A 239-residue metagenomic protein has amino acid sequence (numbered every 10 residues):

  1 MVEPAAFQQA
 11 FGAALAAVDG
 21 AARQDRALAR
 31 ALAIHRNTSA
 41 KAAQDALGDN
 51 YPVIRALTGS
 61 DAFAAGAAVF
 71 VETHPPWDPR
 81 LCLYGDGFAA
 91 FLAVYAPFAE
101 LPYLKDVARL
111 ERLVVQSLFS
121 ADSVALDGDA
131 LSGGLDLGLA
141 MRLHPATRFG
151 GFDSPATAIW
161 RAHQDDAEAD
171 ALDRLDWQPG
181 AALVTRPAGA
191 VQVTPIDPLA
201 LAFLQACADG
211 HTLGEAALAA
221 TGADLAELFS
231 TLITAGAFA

Functional and structural regions predicted by a protein language model:
M1-G134, G189, T194-A239: Long, charge-rich, low-complexity alpha-helical segments
D106-V107, G138-R142, D173-L175: A general structural signal for short secondary-structure junctions and capping/turn motifs
V115-A169: Short, functional C-terminal segments
P145-D209: Low-complexity, glycine/alanine/valine/leucine- and proline-rich hydrophobic stretches
